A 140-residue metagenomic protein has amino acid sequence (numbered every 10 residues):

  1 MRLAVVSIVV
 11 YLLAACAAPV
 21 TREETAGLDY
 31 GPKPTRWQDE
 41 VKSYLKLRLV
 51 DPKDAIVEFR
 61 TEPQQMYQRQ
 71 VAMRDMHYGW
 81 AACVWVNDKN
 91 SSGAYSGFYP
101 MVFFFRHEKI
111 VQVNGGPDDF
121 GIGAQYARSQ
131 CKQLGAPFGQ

Functional and structural regions predicted by a protein language model:
M1-V9: Sec-dependent signal peptide recognition, specifically the positively charged N-region followed immediately by
L12-A15: C-terminal motif of bacterial Sec signal peptides marking the signal peptidase cleavage site
A17-Q140: Cystatin/cathelin-like cysteine-protease inhibitor module
